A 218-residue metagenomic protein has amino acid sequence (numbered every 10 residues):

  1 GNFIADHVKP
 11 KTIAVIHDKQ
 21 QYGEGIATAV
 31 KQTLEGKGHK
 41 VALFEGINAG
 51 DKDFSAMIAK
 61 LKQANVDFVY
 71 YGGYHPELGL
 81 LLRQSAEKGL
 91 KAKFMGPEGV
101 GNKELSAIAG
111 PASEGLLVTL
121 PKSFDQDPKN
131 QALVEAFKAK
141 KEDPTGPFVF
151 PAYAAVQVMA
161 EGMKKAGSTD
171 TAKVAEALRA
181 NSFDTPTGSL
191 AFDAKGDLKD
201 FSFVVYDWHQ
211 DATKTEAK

Functional and structural regions predicted by a protein language model:
G1-K218: Extracytosolic ligand-binding ectodomains
